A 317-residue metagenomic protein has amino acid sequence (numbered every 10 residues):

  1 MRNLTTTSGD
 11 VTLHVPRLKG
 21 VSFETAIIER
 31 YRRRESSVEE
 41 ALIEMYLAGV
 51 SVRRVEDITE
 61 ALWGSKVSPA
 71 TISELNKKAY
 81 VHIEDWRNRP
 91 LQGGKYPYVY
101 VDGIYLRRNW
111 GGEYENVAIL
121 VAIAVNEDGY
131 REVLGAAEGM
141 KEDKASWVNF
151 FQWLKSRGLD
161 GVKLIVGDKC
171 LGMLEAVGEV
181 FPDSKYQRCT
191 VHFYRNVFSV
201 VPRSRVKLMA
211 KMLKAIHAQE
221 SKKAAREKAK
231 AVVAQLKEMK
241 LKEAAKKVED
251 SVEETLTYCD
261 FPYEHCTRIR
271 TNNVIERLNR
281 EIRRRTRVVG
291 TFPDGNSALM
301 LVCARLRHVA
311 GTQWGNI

Functional and structural regions predicted by a protein language model:
M1-V15: Structured, non-catalytic alpha/beta "coupling" segments that mediate domain-domain communication and provide generic
H14-V21, A26-R32, L62-K66, T71-V166 (+5 more regions): RNase H-like nuclease fold core
E24, V197-A231: Metal-dependent DNA phosphodiester-chemistry modules and their immediately adjacent helices/loops in DNA-processing
S37-G49: Short, amphipathic alpha-helical "recognition" segments used to contact nucleic acids or chromatin
L47, A215-I317: Acidic/histidine-rich catalytic cores and adjacent linkers of DNA breakage/strand-transfer/modification proteins
R53-G64: DNA-recognition alpha helix
L164-L171, A176-M212: Conserved beta-strand -> loop -> alpha-helix junction used to position metal-binding or nucleic-acid-contacting
